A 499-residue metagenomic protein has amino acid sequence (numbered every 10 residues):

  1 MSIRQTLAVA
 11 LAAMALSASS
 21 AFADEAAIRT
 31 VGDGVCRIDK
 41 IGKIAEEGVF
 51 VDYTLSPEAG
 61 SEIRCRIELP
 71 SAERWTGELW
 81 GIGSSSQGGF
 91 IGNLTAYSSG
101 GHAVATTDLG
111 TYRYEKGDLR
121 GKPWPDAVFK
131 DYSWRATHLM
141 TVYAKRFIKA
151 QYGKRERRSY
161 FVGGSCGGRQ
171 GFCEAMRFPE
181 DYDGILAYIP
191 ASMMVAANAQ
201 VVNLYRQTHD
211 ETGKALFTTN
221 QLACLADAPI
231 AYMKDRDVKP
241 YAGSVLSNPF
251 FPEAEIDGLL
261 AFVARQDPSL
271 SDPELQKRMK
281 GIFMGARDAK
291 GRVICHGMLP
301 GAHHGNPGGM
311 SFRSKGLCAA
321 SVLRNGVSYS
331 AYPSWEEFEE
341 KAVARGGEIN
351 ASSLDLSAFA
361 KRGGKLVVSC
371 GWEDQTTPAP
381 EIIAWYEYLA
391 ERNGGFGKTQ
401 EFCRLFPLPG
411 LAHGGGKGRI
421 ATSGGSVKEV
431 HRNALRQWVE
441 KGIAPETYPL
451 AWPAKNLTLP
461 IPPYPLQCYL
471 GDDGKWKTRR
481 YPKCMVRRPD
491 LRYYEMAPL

Functional and structural regions predicted by a protein language model:
A8-A18: Bacterial N-terminal signal peptides
F22-E78, F90-G92, D227, M233-V327 (+4 more regions): Catalytic-loop region of hydrolases
S56-V128, R135-H138, S165, Q207-H209 (+3 more regions): N-terminal cap/lid subdomain of alpha/beta-hydrolase-fold enzymes
T76, S86-G153, A199, S328-K341 (+2 more regions): Cap/lid segment of the alpha/beta-hydrolase catalytic domain
K154-S165: Alpha/beta-hydrolase fold nucleophile elbow
G168-P179: Short glycine-enriched nucleophile-adjacent loop and the immediately C-terminal alpha-helix near the catalytic center
L186-V195, P407-A412: Active-site nucleophile loop of the alpha/beta-hydrolase fold
V368-C370: Short beta-strand/loop motif that positions the catalytic acidic residue of the alpha/beta-hydrolase fold
